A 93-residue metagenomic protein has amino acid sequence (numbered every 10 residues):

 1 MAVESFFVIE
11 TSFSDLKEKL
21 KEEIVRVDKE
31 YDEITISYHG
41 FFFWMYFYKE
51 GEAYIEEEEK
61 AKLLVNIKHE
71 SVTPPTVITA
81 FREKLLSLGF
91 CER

Functional and structural regions predicted by a protein language model:
M1-E23: Terminal, regulation- and interaction-focused segments at domain boundaries
F7-V8, K21-I24, K29-D32, E59 (+1 more regions): Short, flexible coil/linker elements and helix-boundary hinge sites characteristic of intrinsically disordered
V8-I9, D15, M45, K49 (+1 more regions): Generic detector of N-terminal low-structure segments
T11-S12, E18, E52, E59 (+1 more regions): Short linear sequence elements within intrinsically disordered, low-complexity coil regions
S14-E18, F41-M45, H69-A80: Short, surface-exposed beta-strand/loop "edge" segments at domain boundaries and coil↔beta transitions
E23, K60-R93: Ampiphathic alpha-helical segments that act as solvent-exposed interaction surfaces
V27-E70: Short, intrinsically disordered low-complexity segments
